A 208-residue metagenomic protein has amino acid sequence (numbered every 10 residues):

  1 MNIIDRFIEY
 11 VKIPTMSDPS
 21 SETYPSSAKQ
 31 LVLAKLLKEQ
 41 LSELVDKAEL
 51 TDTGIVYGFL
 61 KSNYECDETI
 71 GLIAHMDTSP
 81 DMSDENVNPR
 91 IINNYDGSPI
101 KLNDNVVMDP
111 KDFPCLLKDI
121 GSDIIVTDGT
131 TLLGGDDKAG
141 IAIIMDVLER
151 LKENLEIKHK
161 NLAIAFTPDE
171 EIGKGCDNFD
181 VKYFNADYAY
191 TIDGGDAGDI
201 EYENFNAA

Functional and structural regions predicted by a protein language model:
M1-I124: Acidic/His- and Gly-rich active-site-bordering loop/insert found across diverse amide/peptide-bond hydrolases
L117-A208: Acidic/histidine-rich catalytic neighborhood of metal-dependent amide-processing enzymes
